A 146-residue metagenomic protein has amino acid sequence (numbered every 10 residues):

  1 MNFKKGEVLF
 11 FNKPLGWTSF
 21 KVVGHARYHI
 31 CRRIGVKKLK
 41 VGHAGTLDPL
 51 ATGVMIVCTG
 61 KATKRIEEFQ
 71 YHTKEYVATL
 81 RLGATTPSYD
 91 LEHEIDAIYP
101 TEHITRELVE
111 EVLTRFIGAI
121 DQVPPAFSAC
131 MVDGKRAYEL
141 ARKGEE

Functional and structural regions predicted by a protein language model:
M1-E146: Catalytic/RNA-binding core of pseudouridine synthases
